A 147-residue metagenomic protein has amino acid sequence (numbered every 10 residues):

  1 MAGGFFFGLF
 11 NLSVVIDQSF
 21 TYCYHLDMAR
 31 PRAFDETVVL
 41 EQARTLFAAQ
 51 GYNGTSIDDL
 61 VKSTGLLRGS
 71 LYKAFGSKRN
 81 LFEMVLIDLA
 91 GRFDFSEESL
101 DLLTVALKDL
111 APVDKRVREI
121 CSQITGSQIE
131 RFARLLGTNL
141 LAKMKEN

Functional and structural regions predicted by a protein language model:
M1-M28: Short, intrinsically disordered or compositionally biased N-terminal tails of bacterial proteins
F34-V38, Q42-N80, M84: Helix-turn-helix
S63, E83-D101: Amphipathic alpha-helical linker/stalk segments
K78, V85, L89, I124-Q128: Hydrophobic/aromatic residues within well-ordered alpha-helical segments
V85, L89, L110-A111, M144: Generic structural signal for hydrophobic core residues of well-folded globular domains
E98-N139: Amphipathic alpha-helical segments used for helix-helix packing
T138-N147: Extended low-complexity intrinsically disordered regions
